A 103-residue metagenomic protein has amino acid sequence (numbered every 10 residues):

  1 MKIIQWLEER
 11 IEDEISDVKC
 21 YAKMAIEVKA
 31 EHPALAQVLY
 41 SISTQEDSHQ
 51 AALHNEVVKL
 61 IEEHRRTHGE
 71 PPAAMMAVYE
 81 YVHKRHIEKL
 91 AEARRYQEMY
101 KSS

Functional and structural regions predicted by a protein language model:
M1-S103: Non-heme di-metal
